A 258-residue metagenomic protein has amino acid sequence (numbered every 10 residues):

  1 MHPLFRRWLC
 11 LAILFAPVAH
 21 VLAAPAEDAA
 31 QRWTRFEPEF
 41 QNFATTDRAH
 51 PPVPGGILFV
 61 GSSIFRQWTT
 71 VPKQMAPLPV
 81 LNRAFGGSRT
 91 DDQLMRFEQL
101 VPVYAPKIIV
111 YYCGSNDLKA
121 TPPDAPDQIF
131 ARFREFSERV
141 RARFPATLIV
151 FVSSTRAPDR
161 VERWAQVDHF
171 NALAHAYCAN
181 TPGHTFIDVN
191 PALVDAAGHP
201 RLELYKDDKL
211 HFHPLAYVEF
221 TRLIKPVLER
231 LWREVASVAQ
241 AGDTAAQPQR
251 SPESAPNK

Functional and structural regions predicted by a protein language model:
M1-F59, F65, T69, K73-Q74 (+1 more regions): N-terminal secretory targeting modules
T46-I57, M95-V103, E138-R141: Short amphipathic alpha-helices and their capping/turn segments at secondary-structure boundaries
F65-L81, T90-F130, V150, S154-P158: Oxyanion-hole/transition-state-stabilizing segment in secreted/luminal serine hydrolases and related acyltransferases
R83-S88, I108-P123, R134, E138 (+5 more regions): Cell-envelope and extracellular/periplasmic
F97, F133-E138, N171, H175: Generic structural signal for well-ordered alpha-helices, preferentially at hydrophobic/aromatic core positions
P126-R134, Q166-N171: Charged helix-capping and loop-helix junction motifs
F144-L148: A short helix->loop->beta-strand "cap" motif at the edges of active sites that frequently abuts
T155-K258: Catalytic His-Asp segment of secreted/periplasmic serine-dependent ester chemistry enzymes
